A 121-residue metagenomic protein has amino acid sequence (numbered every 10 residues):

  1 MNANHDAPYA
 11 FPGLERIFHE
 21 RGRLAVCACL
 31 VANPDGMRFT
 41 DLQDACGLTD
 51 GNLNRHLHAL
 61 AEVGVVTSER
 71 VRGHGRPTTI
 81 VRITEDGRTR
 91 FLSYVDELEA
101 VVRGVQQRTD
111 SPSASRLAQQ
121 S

Functional and structural regions predicted by a protein language model:
N2-H5, Y9, T89-S121: Amphipathic alpha-helical dimerization/coiled-coil segments that flank or bridge DNA-binding/regulatory modules
Y9-N52, V71-H74, T78-R82, T89: N-terminal helix-turn-helix DNA-binding core of bacterial DNA-binding proteins
L57-H58: Short, hydrophobic-biased segments on the C-terminal half of alpha helices that form "recognition helices"
G64: Glycine-centered, phosphate/nucleic-acid-interacting loop/turn motifs that mediate DNA/RNA or nucleotide
S68: Short beta-strand "wing" residues that participate in macromolecule-binding interfaces
